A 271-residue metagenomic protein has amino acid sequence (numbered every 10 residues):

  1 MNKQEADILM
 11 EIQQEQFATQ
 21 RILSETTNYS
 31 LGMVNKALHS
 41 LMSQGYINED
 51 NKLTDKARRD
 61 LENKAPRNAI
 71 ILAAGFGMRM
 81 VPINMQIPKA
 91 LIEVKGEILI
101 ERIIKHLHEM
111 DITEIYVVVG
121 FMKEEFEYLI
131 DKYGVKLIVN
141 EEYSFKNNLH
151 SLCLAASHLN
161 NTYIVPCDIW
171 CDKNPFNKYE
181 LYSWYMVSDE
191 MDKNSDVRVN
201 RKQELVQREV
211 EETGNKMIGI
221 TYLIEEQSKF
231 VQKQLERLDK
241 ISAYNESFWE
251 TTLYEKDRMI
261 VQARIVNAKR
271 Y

Functional and structural regions predicted by a protein language model:
M1-L9: Short, leucine-enriched amphipathic alpha-helices that occur as contiguous helical runs
L9-Q14, Q20, T26-T27, K56-K123: N-terminal glycine-rich phosphate-binding loop and ensuing alpha1 helix
Q13, K52, A57-A69, K216-Y271: Conserved alpha/beta core of the MobA/IspD/sugar-nucleotide pyrophosphorylase nucleotidyltransferase superfamily
N28-S40: Short amphipathic alpha-helical interaction segments
H39, S43, D131: Residue-level detection of the helix-turn-helix DNA-binding "recognition helix"
M42-N51: A short, conserved structural fragment
E124-D196: Conserved beta-loop-beta/alpha segment of the NTase-like Rossmann-fold superfamily that binds/positions NTPs
D172-Y244: Conserved core of the sugar-phosphate nucleotidyltransferase
